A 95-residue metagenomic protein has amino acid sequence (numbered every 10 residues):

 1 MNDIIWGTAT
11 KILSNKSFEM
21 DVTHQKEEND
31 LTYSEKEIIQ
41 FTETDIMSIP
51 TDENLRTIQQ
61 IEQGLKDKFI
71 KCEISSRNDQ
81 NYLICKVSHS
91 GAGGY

Functional and structural regions predicted by a protein language model:
M1-Y95: Small beta-barrel nucleic-acid-binding modules, primarily SNase/OB-fold domains and secondarily Tudor-like barrels
